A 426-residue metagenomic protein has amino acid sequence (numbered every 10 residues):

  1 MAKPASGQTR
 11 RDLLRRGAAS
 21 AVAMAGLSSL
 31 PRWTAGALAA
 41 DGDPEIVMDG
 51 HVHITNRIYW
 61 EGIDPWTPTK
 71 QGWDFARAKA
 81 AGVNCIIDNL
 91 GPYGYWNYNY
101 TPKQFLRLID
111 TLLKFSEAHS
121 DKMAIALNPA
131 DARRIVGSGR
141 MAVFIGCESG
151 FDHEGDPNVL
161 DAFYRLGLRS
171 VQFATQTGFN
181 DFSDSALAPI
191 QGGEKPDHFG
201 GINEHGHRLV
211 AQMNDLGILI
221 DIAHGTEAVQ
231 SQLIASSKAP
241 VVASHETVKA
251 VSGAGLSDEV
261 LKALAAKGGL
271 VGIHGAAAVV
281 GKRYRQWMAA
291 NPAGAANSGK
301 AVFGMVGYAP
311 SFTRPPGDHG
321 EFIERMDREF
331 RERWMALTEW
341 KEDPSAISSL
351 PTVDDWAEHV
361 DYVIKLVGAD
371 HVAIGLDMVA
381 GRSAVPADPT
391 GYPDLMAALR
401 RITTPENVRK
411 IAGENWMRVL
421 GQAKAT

Functional and structural regions predicted by a protein language model:
M1-D12, A35-G36: N-terminal secretory signal peptides
L14-S29, Y362, A369-H371, P386-T426: Mid-to-C-terminal alpha-helical segments outside catalytic/metal-binding sites
S29-T55: C-terminal segment of N-terminal export signals and the immediately downstream linker at the start of the mature
H51, N128, G167, I220 (+2 more regions): Conserved, mostly hydrophobic/aromatic
H53-K70, Y93-K103, G178-I202, T247-A254 (+2 more regions): Acidic/histidine-rich helix-loop elements that form or flank divalent-metal/phosphate-binding sites at the catalytic
R77-N158, Q176-G178, S183-E194, H198-H207 (+3 more regions): A metal-dependent hydrolase metal-coordination microenvironment
G155-R165, A188-V242, G253-G269, D354-D370: Histidine/acidic residue-rich metal-binding segments in metalloenzymes
I273-G275, V367-A387: Short acidic/histidine-rich active-site segments
